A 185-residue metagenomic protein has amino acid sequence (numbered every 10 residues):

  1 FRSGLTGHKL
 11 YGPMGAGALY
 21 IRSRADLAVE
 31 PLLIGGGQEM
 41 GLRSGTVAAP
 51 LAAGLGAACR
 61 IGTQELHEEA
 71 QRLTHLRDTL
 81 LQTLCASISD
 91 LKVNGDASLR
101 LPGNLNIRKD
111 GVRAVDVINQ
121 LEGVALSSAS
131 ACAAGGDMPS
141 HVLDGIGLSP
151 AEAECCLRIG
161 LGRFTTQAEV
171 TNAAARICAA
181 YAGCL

Functional and structural regions predicted by a protein language model:
F1-M40, S44-A57: Active-site PLP attachment segment
L5-G7, M14, V29, L42 (+4 more regions): Thr-Gly-centered strand-to-loop micro-motif
P13, D26, A49-A52, C59 (+6 more regions): A general structural signal for well-ordered alpha-helical segments in protein cores
I21-S23, I107-G111, L161-R163: Short beta-strand-to-loop capping motifs
C59-Q82, K92-L101: Structural signature of PLP-dependent enzymes
N104-L157: Conserved C-terminal alpha-helix-loop-beta "cap" of PLP-dependent enzymes that closes/shapes the active-site mouth
S140-L185: PLP-dependent enzyme catalytic core of the Aspartate aminotransferase-like
